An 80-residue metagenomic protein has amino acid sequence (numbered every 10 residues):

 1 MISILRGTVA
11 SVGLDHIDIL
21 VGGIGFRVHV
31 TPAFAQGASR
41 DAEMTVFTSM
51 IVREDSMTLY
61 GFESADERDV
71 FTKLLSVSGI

Functional and structural regions predicted by a protein language model:
I2, R6, A10-I80: Long, highly charged, low-complexity intrinsically disordered interaction regions that mediate electrostatic DNA/RNA
